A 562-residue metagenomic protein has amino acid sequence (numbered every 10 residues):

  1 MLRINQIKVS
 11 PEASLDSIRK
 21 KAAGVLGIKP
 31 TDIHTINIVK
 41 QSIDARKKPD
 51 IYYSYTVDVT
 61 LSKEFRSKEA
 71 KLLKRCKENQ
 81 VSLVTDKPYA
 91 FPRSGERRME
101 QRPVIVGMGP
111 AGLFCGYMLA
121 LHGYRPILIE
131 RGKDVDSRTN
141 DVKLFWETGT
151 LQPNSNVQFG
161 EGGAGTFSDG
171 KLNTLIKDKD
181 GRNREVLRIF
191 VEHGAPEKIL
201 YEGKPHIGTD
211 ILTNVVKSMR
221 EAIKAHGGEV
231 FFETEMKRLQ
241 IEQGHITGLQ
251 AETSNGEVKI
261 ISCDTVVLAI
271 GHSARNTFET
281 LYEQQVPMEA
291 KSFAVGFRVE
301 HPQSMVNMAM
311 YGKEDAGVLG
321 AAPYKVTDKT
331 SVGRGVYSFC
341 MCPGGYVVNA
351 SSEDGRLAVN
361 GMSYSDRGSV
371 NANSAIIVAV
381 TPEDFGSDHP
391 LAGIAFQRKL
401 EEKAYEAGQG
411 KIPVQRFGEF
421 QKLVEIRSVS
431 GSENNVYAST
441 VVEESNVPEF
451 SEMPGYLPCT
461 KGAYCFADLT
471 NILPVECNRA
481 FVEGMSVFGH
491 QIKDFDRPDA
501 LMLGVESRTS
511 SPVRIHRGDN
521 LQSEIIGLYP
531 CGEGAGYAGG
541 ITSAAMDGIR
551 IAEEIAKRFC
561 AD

Functional and structural regions predicted by a protein language model:
M1-Y53, V57-F167, K171-D562: Residues forming the flavin
